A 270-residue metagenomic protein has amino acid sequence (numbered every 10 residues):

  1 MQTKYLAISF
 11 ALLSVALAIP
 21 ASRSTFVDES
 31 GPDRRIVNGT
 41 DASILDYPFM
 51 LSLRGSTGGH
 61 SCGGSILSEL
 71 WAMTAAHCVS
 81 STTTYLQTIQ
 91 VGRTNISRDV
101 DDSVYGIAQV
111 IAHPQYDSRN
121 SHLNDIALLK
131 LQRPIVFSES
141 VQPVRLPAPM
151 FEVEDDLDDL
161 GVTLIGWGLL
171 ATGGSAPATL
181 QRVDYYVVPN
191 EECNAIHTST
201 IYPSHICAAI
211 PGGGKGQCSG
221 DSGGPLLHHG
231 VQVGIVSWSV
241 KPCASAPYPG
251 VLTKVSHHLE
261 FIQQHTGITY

Functional and structural regions predicted by a protein language model:
T3-A18, I89: Cleavable N-terminal signal peptides of Sec/SRP-targeted secreted and luminal proteins
I19-D28: Cleaved targeting-peptide boundary
S30, L53-S56, A72-A75, S80-Y116 (+1 more regions): Conserved H-D interstitial segment of serine endopeptidase catalytic domains
D33-V37, M50-T57, A148, L160-Y270: Extracellular trypsin-like serine protease catalytic domains
A42-D46, I66, S80-T83, D99 (+5 more regions): Extracellular/periplasmic catalytic domains that process cell-envelope and extracellular macromolecules
P48-E69, N120-S121, Q217: A conserved glycine-rich beta-strand in the N-terminal activation segment of trypsin-fold
I111-D117, P134-P177: Active-site substrate-binding loop(s) of clan PA
A127-R133: Conserved beta strand-loop-helix elements of the APE1-like EEP
